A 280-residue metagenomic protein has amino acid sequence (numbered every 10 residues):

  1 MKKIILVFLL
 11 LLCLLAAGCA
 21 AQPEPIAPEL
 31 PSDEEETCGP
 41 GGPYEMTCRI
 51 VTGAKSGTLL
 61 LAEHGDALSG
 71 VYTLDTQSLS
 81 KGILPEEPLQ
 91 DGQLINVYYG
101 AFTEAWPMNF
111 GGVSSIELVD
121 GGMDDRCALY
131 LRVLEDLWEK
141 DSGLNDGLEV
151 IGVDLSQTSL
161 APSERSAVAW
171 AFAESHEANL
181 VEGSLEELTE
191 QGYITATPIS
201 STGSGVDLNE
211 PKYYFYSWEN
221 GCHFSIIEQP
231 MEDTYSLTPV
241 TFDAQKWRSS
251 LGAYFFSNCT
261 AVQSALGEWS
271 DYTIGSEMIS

Functional and structural regions predicted by a protein language model:
M1-L10: Positively charged n-region of N-terminal signal peptides that target proteins for export
L15-G18: C-terminal motif of bacterial Sec signal peptides marking the signal peptidase cleavage site
A20-E29, D33-E36, V51-G53, T58 (+7 more regions): Flexible low-complexity loop/turn motifs enriched in small/helix-breaking residues
C38-T47, A253-S257: Short coil-to-beta-strand transition motifs
G82-L84: Short, solvent-exposed loop/turn positions at domain surfaces that link secondary-structure elements or cap domain
T103-W106: Short, solvent-exposed loop/turn segments at the edges of extracellular beta-sandwich modules
F256-S280: Short beta-strand edge/turn micro-motifs at domain boundaries
